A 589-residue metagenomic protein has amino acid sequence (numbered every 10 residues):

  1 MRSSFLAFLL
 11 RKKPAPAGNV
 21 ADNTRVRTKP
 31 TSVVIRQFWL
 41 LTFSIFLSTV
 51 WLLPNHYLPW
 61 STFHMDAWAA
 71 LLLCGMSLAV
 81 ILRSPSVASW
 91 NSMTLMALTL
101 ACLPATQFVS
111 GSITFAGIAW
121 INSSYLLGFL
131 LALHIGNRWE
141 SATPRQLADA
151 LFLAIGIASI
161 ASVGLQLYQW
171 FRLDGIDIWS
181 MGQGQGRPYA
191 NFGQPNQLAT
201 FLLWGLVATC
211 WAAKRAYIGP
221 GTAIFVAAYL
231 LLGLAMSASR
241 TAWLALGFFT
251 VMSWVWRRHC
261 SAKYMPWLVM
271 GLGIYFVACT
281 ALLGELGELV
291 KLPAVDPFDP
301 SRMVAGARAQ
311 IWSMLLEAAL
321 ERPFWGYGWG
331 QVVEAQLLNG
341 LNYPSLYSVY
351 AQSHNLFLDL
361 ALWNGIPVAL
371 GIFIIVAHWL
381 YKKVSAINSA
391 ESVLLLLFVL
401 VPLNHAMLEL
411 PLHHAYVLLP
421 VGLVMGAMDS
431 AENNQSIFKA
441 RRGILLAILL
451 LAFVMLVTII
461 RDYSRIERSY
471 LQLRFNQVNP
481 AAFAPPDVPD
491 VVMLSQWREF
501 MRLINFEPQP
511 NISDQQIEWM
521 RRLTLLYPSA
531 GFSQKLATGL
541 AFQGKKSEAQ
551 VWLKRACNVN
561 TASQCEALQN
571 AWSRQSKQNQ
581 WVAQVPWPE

Functional and structural regions predicted by a protein language model:
M1-I121, Y125-L153, A212-G221, Q435-Q515 (+2 more regions): Transmembrane signal-anchor hairpin modules in multi-pass inner-membrane enzymes, especially those that act on
L9, L41-L53, A70-A79, A105-F108 (+7 more regions): Alpha-helical transmembrane segments of multi-pass inner-membrane proteins
Y57, T114-S123, G184-L198, P300-G306 (+1 more regions): Short aromatic-rich membrane-water interface segments that cap or initiate transmembrane helices in multi-pass membrane
L58-F63, G117-I118, F192-N196, A238-T241 (+2 more regions): Membrane-interface catalytic loops of GT-C/OST-like multi-pass glycosylation enzymes that act
L71-L73, T250, A390-I444: Transmembrane alpha-helices of multi-pass inner-membrane enzymes
A150-A161, S261-G284, I448: Hydrophobic alpha-helical membrane-interfacial segments at the cytosolic entry of transmembrane helices
P188, F249, F276-W312, R465-V478: Flexible juxtamembrane loops connecting transmembrane helices in multi-pass membrane enzymes that build or modify
Q194, A309-Y350, F357, N364-V368: TM-adjacent membrane-interface loops and short helices in multi-pass inner/ER membrane proteins
